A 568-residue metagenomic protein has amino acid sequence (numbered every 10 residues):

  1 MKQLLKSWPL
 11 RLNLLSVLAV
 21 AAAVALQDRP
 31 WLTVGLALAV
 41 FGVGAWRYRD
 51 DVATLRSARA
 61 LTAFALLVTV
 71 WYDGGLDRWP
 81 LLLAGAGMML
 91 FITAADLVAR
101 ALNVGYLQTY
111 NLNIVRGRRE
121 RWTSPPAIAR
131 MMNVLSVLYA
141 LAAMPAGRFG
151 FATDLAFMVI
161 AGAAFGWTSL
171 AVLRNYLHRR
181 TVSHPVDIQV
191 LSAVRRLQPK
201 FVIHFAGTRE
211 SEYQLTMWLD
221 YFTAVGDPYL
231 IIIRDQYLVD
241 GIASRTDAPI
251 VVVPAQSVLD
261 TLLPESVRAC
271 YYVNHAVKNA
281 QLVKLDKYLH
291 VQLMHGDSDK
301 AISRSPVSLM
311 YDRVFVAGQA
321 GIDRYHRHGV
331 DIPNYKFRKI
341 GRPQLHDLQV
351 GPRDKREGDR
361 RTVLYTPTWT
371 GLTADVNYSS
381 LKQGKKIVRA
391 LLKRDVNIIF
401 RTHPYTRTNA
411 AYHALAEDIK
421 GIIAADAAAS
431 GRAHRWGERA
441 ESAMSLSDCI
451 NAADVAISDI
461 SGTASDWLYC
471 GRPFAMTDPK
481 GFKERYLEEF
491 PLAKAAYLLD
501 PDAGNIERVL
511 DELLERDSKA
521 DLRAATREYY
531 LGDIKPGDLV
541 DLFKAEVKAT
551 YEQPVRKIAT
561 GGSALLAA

Functional and structural regions predicted by a protein language model:
K2-D51, R56-D260, G561-A568: N-terminal pre-catalytic "stem/leader" segment of glycosyltransferase-like enzymes
A161, F165-V186, M310-S379: A nucleotide-sugar donor-handling region in carbohydrate enzymes
H204-L345: Active-site and donor-binding regions of nucleotide-sugar-utilizing enzymes
R209-G226, H346-I422, G532-V540, T560-A568: Conserved catalytic-core segment of nucleotide-activated headgroup transferases in glycan assembly
P249-V258, R338-G341, H434-E441, K494-E512: Short acidic-hydrophobic, aromatic-tinged amphipathic segments that line or gate anion-handling sites
A414-S465: Donor nucleotide-activated moiety binding/catalytic core segment of transferases that use nucleotide-activated donors
G462-L531: Catalytic binding pocket for nucleotide-activated donors in carbohydrate/polymer assembly enzymes
L513-A568: C-terminal amphipathic helix plus adjacent low-complexity, charged tail appended to glycosyltransferase catalytic
